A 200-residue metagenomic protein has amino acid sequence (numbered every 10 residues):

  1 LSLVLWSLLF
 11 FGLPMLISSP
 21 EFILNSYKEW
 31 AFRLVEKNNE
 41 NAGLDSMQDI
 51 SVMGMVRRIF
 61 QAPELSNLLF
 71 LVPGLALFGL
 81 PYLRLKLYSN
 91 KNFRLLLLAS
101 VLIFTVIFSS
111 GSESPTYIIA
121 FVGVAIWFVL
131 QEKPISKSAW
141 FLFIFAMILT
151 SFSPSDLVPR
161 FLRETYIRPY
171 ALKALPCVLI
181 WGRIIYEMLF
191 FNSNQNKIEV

Functional and structural regions predicted by a protein language model:
S2-S114, S193-V200: Primarily membrane-embedded glycan-assembly and transfer machineries that use lipid-linked glycans
F10-F11, F70, I119, I148-S151 (+1 more regions): Hydrophobic alpha-helical transmembrane segments of integral membrane proteins, especially lipid-exposed positions
L75-R84, A120-K137: Hydrophobic transmembrane alpha-helices and their immediate junctions
L98, I118-I126, L175: Alpha-helical transmembrane segments of multi-pass membrane proteins
G111-I118, R168-A171: Replace "multi-pass membrane enzymes" with "multi-pass membrane proteins
F128-V200: Aromatic-enriched
